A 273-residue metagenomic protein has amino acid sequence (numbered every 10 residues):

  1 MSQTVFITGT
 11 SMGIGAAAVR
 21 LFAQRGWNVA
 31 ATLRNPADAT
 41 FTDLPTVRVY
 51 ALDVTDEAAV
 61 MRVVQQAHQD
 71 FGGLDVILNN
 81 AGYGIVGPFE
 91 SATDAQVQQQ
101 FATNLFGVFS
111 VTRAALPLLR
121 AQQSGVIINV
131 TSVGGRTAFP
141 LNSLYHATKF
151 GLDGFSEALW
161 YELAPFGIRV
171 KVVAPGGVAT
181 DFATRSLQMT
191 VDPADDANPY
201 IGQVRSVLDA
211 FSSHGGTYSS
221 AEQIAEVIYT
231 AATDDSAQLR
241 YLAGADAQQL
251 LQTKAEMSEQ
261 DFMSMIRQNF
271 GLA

Functional and structural regions predicted by a protein language model:
S11-M12: Conserved glycine-rich cofactor-binding loop
L52-R62, D94: The beta1-alpha1 cofactor-binding region of Rossmann-like NAD(H)/NADP(H)-dependent oxidoreductases
Q66-N79, I85: A glycine-rich helix->loop->beta "capping" turn within Rossmann-like NAD(P)(H)-dependent oxidoreductase domains
P88-F89, Q96-Q98: Substrate-binding pocket helix/loop in short-chain dehydrogenase/reductase
T112, T148: Active-site helix of classical SDR
S132: Residue(s) in the substrate-gating loop at a strand-loop-helix junction that position the organic substrate next
P165-A237: SDR active-site lid
